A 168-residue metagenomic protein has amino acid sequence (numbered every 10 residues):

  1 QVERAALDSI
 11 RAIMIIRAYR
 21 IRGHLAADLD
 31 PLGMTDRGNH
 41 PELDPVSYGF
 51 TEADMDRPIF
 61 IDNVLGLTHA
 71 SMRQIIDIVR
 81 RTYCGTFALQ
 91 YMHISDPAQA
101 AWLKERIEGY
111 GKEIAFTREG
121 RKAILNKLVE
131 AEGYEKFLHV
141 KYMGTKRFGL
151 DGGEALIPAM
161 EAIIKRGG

Functional and structural regions predicted by a protein language model:
Q1-L156, I164: Extended, charge-enriched "interface" segments that sit outside catalytic cores
M160-G168: Glycine-rich phosphate/diphosphate-binding loops that line cofactor/substrate pockets in enzymes
